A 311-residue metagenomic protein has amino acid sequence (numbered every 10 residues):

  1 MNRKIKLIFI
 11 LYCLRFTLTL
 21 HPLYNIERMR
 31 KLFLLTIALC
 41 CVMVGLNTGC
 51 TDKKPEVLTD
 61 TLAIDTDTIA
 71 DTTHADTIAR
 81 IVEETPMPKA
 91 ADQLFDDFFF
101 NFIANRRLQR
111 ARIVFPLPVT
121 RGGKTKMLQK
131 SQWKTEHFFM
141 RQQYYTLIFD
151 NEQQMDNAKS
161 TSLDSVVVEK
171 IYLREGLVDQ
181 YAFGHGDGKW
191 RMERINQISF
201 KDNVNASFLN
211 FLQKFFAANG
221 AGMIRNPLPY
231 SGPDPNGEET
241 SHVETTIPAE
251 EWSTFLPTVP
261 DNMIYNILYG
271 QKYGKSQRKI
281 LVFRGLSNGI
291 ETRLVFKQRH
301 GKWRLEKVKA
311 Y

Functional and structural regions predicted by a protein language model:
I8, R15-N25: Short, positively charged and aromatic/hydrophobic N-terminal segments
L46-G49: C-terminal motif of bacterial Sec signal peptides marking the signal peptidase cleavage site
T51-K53: Bacterial signal peptide processing site
T61, T66-T68, T72, D76-T77 (+1 more regions): Coil residues (strongly favoring Ser/Thr
K89-L108, N205-A221: Short, aromatic-enriched amphipathic alpha-helices that serve as compact interaction elements
P118-G176, N236, T240-I290: Surface-exposed, charged secondary-structure patches
L173-N203, G289-Y311: Short beta-strand edge/turn micro-motifs at domain boundaries
D187-P227, P233-T240: Surface-exposed beta-loop interaction hotspot
